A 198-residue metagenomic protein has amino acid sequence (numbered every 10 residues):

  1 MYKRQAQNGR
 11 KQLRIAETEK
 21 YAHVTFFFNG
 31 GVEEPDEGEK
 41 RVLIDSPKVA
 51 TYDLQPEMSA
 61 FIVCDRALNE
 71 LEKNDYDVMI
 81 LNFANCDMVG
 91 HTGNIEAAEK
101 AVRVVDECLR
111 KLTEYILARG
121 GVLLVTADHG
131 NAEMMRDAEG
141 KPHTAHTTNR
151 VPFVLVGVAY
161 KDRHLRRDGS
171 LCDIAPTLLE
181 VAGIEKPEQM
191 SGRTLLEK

Functional and structural regions predicted by a protein language model:
K3-K198: Feature captures the catalytic ectodomains and active-site-proximal regions of enzymes that hydrolyze or transfer
